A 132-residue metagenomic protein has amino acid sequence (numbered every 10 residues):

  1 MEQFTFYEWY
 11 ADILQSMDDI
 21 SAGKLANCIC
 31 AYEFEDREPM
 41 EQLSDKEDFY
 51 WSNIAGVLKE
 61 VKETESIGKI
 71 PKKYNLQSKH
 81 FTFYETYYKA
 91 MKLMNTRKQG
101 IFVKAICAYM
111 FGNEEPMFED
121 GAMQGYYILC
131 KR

Functional and structural regions predicted by a protein language model:
M1-R132: Detector for short helical micro-motifs
